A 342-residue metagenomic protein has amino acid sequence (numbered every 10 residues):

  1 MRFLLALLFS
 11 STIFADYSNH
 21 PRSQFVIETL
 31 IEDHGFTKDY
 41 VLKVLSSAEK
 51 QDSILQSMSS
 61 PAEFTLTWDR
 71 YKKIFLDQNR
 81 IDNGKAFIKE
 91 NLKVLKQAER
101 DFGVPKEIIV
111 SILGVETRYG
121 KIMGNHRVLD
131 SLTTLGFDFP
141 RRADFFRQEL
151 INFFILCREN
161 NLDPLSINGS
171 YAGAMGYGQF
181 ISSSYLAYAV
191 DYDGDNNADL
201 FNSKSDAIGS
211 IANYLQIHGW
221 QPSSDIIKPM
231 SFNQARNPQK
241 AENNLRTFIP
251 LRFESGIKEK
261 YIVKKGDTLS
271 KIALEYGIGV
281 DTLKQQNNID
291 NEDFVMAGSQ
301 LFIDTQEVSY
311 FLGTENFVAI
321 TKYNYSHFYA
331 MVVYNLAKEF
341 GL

Functional and structural regions predicted by a protein language model:
R2-T12: Sec-dependent N-terminal signal peptides
D16-E90, K96-E99: An acidic, Gly/Ser/Thr/Pro-rich helix-cap/linker signature
Y17, P21, I257-D281, M296: Primarily a LysM-type cell-wall glycan-binding module
L42-D52, V104-G120, F153-R158, I211-A212 (+3 more regions): Short, functionally critical alpha-helical segments immediately adjacent to catalytic or ligand/cofactor-binding
K50-S57, T117-R127, D138-A143, N160-L165 (+4 more regions): Secretory-pathway/luminal and periplasmic proteins that interact with or process carbohydrate-rich
K73-A86, L135-D144, S184-N202, F317-V318: Substrate-binding clefts and substrate-entry loops adjacent to catalytic sites of polymer-processing enzymes acting on
N160-I257: Flexible, glycine-rich surface segments
H218-K260, K271, E275, Q300 (+1 more regions): Low-complexity, Gly/Ser/Thr/Pro-rich intrinsically disordered linker/tail segments
